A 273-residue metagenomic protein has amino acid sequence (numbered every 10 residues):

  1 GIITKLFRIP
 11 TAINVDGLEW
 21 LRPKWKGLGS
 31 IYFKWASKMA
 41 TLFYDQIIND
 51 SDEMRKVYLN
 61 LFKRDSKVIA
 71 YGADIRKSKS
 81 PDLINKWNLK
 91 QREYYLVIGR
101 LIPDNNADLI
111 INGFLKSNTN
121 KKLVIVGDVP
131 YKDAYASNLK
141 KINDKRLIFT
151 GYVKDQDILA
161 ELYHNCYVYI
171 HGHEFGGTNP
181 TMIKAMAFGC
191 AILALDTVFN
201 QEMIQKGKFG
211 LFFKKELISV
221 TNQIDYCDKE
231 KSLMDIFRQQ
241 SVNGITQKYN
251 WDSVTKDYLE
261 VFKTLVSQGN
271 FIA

Functional and structural regions predicted by a protein language model:
L6-F7, S30-I47: Membrane-proximal helix-turn-helix segments that form the acceptor-binding/catalytic region of lipid-linked
K67-K90, Q268-G269: Acidic anion/phosphate-binding donor-loop and adjacent secondary structure in glycosyltransferase catalytic cores
K86-N118, V124: Conserved donor-binding/catalytic core segment of Leloir-type glycosyltransferases
A136-D157: Nucleotide-activated donor-binding/catalytic signature segment of Leloir-type glycosyltransferases, i.e., the conserved
Y152, E161-C166, A185, Y258: Short alpha-helical donor nucleotide-sugar binding micro-motif in glycosyltransferases
E174: Aromatic "clamp/platform" in nucleotide-sugar-dependent glycosyltransferases that forms part of the donor/acceptor
A191-A194: Short hydrophobic beta-strand element within catalytic cores of glycosyltransferases and related nucleotide-activated
K206-I218, Y226-S232: Conserved acidic donor-binding segment of nucleotide-sugar-dependent glycosyltransferases
